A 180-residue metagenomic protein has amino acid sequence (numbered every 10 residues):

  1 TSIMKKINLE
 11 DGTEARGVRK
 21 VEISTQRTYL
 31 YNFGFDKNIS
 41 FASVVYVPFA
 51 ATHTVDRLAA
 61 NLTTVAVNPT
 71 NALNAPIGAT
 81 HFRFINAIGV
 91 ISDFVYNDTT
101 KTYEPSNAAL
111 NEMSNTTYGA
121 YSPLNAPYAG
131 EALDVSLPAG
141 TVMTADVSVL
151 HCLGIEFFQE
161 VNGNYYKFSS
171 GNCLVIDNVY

Functional and structural regions predicted by a protein language model:
T1-P48: N-terminal "mature-chain" segments and other terminal, solvent-exposed stretches
T1-S2, H81-S92, L133-K167: Internal, hydrophobic beta-strand segments that form the core of beta-sheet-rich folds
K5-R16, A42-V44, A72-I77, F94-T99 (+1 more regions): Short, solvent-exposed secondary-structure capping/transition elements
P48-T54, I155: Short amphipathic beta-strand and strand-loop transition segments with alternating hydrophobic
T52-A75: Contiguous beta-strand segments within globular domains
N68-G119: Short helix-loop boundary/capping segments
S106-V142: A beta-strand/beta-hairpin structural motif
V161-Y180: C-terminal interaction-tip segments
